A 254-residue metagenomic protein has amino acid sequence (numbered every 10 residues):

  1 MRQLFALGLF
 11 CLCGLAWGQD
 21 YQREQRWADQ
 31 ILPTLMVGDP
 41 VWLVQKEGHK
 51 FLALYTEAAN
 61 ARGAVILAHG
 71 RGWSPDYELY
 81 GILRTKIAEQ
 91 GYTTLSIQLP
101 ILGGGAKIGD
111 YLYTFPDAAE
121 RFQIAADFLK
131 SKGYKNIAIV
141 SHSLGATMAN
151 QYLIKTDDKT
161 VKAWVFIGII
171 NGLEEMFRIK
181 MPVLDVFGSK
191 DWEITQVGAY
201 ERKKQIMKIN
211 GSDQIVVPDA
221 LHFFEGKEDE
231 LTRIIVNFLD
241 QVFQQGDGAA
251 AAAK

Functional and structural regions predicted by a protein language model:
Q19-A58: N-terminal cap/lid segment of alpha/beta-hydrolase-fold proteins
E47-L52, E57-K130: Serine-hydrolase catalytic machinery in alpha/beta-hydrolase-like enzymes
Y80, M181, W192-Q205: Short alpha-helix in the alpha/beta-hydrolase fold that links the catalytic acid
V140-A149: Gly/Ala-rich beta-loop-alpha elbow adjacent to hydrolase catalytic centers
K159-N171: A conserved short beta-strand
I179, D185-F187: Short beta-strand/loop motif that positions the catalytic acidic residue of the alpha/beta-hydrolase fold
Q205-F223: Catalytic histidine neighborhood in serine/cysteine hydrolases with alpha/beta-hydrolase-type architecture
E225-N237: Post-His helix in hydrolase/transferase enzymes
